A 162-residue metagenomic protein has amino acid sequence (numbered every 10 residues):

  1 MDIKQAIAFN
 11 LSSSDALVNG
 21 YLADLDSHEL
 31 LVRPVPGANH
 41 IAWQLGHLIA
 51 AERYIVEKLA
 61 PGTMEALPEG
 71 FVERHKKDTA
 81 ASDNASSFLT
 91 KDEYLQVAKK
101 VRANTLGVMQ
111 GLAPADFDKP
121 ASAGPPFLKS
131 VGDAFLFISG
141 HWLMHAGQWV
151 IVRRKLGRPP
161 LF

Functional and structural regions predicted by a protein language model:
M1-Q5: Basic/polar N-terminal segments that are highly enriched at the extreme N-terminus, encompassing both cleavable
A8-S12, N19, E29-D78, P120-F162: Short, contiguous alpha-helical
L11, D15-V18, L22, I55 (+2 more regions): Hydrophobic alpha-helical core bundles mediating ligand binding, dimerization, or RNAP-core interactions
D24, H47-A50, K100, G111: Residues within well-ordered alpha-helical secondary structure of globular protein domains
D26, Q110-A113, R153: A structural signal for long alpha-helical coiled-coils and helix-turn connectors that form the cytosolic signaling
D78-K119, D133-I138: Acidic/histidine-rich alpha-helical segments that form the ligand environment of transition-metal centers
